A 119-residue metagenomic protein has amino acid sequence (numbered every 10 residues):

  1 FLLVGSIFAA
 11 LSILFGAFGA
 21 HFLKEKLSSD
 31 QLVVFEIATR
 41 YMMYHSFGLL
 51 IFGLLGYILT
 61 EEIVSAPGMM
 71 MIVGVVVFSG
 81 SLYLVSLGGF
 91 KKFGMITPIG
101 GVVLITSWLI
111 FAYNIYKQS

Functional and structural regions predicted by a protein language model:
F1-S119: Polytopic transmembrane helical bundles with strong interfacial aromatic enrichment
